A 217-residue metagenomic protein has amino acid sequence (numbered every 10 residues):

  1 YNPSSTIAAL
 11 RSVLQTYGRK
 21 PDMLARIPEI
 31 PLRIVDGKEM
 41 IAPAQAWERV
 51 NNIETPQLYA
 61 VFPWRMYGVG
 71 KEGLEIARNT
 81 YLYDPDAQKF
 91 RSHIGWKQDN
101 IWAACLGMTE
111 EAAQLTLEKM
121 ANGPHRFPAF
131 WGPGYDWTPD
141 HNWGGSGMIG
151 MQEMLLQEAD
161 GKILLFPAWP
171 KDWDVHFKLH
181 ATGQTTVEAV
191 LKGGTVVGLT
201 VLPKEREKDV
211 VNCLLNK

Functional and structural regions predicted by a protein language model:
S4-R11, Q15, R19-D160, V197: Active-site core of glycosidic bond-cleaving carbohydrate-active enzymes
K119, T185, E207-D209: Short, low-complexity, polar/charged sequence segments that are solvent-exposed and flexible
H141-V187, K192: Catalytic cores of secreted or luminal carbohydrate-active enzymes
K192-K217: C-terminal beta-sandwich/jelly-roll accessory domains of carbohydrate-active enzymes
